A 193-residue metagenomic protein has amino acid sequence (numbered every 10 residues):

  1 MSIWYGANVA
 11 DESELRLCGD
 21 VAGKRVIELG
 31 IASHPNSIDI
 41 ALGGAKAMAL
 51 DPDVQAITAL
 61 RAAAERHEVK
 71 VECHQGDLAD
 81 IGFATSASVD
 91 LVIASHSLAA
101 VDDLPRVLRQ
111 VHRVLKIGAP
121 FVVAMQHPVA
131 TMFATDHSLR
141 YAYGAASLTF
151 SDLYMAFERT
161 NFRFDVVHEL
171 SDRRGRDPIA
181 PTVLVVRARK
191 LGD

Functional and structural regions predicted by a protein language model:
M1-R25: Conserved alpha-helix/loop element of class I SAM-dependent methyltransferases that forms part of the SAM/SAH-binding
R25-D80: Class I SAM-dependent methyltransferase SAM/SAH-binding core
A79, F83-V92: A short acidic, Gly/Pro-enriched loop at the edge of an enzyme's catalytic core that lines a small-molecule cofactor
D90-P105: A short SAM/SAH-binding and catalytic strip from SAM-dependent methyltransferases
P105-P120: A short glycine-rich, Lys/Arg-flanked "PGG" loop and its adjoining helix->strand segment in the class I
P120-A145: Conserved class I S-adenosyl-L-methionine
A145-V167: Short alpha-helix
T160-F162, D177-D193: Core SAM-dependent methyltransferase catalytic element
